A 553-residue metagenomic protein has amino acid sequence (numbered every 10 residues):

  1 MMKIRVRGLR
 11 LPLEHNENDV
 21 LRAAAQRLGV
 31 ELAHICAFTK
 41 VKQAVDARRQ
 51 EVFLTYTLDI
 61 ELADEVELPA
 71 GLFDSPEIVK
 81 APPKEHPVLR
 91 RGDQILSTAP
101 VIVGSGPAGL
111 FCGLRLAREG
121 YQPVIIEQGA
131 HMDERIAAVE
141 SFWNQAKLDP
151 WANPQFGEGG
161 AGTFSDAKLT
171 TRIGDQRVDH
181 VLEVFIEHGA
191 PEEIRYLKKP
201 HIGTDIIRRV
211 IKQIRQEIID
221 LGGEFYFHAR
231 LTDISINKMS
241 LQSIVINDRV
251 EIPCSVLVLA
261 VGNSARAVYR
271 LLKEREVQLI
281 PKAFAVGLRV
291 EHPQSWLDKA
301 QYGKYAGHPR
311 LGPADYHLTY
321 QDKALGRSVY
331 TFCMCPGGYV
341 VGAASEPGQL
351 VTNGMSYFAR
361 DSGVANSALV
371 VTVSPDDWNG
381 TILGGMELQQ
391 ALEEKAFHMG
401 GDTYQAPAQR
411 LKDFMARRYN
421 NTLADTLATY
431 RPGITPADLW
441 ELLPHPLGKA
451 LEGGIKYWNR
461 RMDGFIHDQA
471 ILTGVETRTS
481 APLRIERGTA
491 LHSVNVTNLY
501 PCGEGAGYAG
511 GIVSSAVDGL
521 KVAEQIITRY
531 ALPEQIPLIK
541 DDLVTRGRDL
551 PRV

Functional and structural regions predicted by a protein language model:
M2-L54, L58-V553: Residues forming the flavin
